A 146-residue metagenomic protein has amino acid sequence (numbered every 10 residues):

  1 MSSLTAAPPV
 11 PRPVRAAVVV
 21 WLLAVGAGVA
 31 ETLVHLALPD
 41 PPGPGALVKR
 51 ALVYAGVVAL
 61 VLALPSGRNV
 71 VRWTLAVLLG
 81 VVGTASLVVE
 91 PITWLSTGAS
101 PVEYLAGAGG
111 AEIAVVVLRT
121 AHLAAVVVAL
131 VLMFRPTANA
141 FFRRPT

Functional and structural regions predicted by a protein language model:
M1-T146: Topology signature of small-to-medium multi-pass alpha-helical membrane proteins
